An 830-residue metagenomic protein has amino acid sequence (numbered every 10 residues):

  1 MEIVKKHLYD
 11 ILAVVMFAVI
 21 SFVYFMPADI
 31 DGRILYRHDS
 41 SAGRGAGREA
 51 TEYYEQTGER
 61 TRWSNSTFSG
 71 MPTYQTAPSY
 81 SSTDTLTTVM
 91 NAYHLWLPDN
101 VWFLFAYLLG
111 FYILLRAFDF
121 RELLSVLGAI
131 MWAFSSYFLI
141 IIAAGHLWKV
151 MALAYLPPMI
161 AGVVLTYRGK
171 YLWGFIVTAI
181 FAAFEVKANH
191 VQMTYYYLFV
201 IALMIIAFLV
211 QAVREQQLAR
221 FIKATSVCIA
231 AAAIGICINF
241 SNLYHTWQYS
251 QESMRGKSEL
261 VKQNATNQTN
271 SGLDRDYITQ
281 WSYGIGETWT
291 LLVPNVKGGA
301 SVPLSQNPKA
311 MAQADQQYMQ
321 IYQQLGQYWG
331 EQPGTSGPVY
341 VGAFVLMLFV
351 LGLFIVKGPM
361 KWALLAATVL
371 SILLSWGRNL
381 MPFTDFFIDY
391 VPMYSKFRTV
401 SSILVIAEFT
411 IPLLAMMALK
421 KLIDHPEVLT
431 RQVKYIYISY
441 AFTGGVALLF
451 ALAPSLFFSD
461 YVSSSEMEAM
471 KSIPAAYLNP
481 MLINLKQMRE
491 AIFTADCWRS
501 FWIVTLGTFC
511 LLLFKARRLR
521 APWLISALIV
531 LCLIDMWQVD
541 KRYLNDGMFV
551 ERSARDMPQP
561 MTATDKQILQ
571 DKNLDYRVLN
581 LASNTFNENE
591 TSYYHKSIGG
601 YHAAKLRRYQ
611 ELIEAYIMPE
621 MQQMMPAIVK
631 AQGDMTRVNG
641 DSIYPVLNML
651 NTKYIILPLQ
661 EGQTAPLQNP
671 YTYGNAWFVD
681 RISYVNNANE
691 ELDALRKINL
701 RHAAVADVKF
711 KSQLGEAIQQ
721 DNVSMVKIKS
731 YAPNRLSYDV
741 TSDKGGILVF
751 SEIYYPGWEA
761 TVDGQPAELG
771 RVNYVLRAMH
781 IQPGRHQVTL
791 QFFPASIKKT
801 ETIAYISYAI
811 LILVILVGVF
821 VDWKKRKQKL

Functional and structural regions predicted by a protein language model:
Y9-A46, A231-H245, L370-L374, V446-A451 (+1 more regions): Transmembrane signal-anchor helices characteristic of membrane glycosylation enzymes that use polyprenol
I20-L114, I130-L153, N267-V341, L374-T384 (+2 more regions): Membrane-interface coil-to-helix junctions
Y54, E59-P72, T76-S79, G284 (+7 more regions): Extracytoplasmic/lumenal acceptor-recognition loop(s) of multi-pass membrane glycoenzymes
L97-F111, G337-L351, A407-M416, R499-G507: Hydrophobic alpha-helical transmembrane segments
L115-F134, L172-F175: Transmembrane-helix signature of polytopic, membrane-embedded enzymes that assemble or transfer cell-envelope glycans
A129, G145-A154, T166-A183, V191-M193 (+3 more regions): Contiguous transmembrane helix-bundle modules in multi-pass membrane proteins
K223-Y283: Polar, glycine-rich mid-to-C-terminal structural blocks that act as macromolecule-binding/assembly scaffolds
M347, K653, G662, I698 (+1 more regions): Active-site-proximal, structured, solvent-exposed surfaces of multi-pass membrane proteins that position macromolecular
